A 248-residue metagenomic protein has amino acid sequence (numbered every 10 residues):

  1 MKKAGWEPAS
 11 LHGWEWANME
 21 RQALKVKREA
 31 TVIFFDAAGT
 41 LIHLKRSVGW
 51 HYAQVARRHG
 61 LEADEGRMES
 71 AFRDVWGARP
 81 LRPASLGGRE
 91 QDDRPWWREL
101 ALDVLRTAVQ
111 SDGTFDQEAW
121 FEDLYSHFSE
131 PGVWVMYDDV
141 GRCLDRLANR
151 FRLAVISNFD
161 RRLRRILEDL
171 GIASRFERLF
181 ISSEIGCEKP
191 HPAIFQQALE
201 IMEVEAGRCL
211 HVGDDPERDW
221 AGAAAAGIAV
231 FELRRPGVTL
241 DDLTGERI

Functional and structural regions predicted by a protein language model:
M1-M19: Intrinsic disorder/low-complexity segments
W14-I33, H43, G66, S111-A119 (+3 more regions): Asp-based, Mg2+/Mn2+-dependent phosphohydrolase catalytic module
A23-D138: N-terminal helical cap/lid subdomain that shapes the substrate entry/recognition surface in HAD-like hydrolases
G39, S129-P131, R150, S182 (+1 more regions): Short, contiguous strand/loop micro-motifs
V55-H59, C143-F151: A short, Lys/Arg-enriched amphipathic alpha-helix followed by its capping loop at the start of a domain
G77-P80, R152, G207: Generic structural signal for secondary-structure transition and capping sites
R89-W96, D145-N149, P236-G237: Short alpha-helical linear motifs
